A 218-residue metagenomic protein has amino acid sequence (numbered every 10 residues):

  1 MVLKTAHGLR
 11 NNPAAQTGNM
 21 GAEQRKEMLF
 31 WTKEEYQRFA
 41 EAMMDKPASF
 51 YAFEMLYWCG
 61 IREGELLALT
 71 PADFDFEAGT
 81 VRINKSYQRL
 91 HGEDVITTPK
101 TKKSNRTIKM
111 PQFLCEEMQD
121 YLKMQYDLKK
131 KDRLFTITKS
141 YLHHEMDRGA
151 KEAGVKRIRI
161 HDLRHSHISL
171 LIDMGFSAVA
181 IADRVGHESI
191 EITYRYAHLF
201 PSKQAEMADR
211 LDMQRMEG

Functional and structural regions predicted by a protein language model:
M1-Q16, R62: N-terminal DNA-binding recognition helix of tyrosine site-specific recombinases/integrases
T5, E54, W58-E65, E145-E152 (+3 more regions): C-terminal catalytic core of tyrosine-transesterase DNA break-rejoin enzymes
A15-A48, W58-I61, F113-E116: Long, amphipathic, Lys/Arg-enriched alpha-helical "connector/arm" segment
F30, Y87, S140, A178 (+1 more regions): Catalytic-site neighborhood detector that most strongly recognizes the C-terminal catalytic loop/helix of tyrosine
K33-Q37, A78, S86-R89, P111-K156: Active-site/catalytic core of tyrosine-dependent DNA strand-transfer enzymes
R38-A42, G92-T98, H198-G218: DNA/chromatin major-groove-contacting recognition/catalytic segments
M44-A52, D75, T80: Conserved catalytic core of the tyrosine transesterase superfamily
A78, H91, T97-N105, K109-L114 (+2 more regions): C-terminal secondary-structure termini that scaffold catalytic or DNA-interacting sites
